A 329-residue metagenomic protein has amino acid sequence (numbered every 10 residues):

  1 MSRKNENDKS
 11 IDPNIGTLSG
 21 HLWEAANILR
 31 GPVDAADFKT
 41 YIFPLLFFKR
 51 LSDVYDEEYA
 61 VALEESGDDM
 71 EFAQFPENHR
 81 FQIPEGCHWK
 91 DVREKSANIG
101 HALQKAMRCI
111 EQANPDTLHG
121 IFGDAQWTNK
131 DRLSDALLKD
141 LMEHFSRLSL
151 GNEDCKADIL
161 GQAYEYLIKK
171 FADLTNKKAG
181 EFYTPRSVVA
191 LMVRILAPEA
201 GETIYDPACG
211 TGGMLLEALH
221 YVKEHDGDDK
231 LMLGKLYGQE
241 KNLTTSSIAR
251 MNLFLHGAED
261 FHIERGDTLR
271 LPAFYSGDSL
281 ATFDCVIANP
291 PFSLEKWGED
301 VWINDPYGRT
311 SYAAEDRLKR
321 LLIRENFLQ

Functional and structural regions predicted by a protein language model:
M1-A200, H262-A273: Non-catalytic, mostly N-terminal accessory regions of nucleic-acid modification and defense proteins
D8, D131, E153, A208 (+3 more regions): Hydrophobic alpha-helical scaffolding
A35, D135, L280, N326-F327: Short, solvent-exposed loop/helix junctions and linker helices that flank or host conserved functional motifs
A106-I110, L231, Y237, L321-L322: Generic hydrophobic, helix-prone segments enriched in Leu/Val/Ile
K178-A288, F292-N304: Conserved S-adenosyl-L-methionine
F292-L328: Mobile active-site "lid"/loop adjacent to the S-adenosyl-L-methionine
